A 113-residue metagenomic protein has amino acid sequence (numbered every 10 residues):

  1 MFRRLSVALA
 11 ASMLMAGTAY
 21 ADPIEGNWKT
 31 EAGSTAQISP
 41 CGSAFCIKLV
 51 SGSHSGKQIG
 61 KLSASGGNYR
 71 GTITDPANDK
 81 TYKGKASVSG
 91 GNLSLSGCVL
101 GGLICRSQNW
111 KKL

Functional and structural regions predicted by a protein language model:
M1-L9: Bacterial N-terminal signal peptides that target proteins for export
M15-A21: Sec/Tat signal peptide C-region and signal peptidase I cleavage site
D22-K85: Central antiparallel beta-sheet cores of small beta-barrel/beta-sandwich binding domains
K85-A86, G91-S107: Short, exposed beta-strand-loop hairpins at the edges of beta-sheets in extracellular/periplasmic proteins
